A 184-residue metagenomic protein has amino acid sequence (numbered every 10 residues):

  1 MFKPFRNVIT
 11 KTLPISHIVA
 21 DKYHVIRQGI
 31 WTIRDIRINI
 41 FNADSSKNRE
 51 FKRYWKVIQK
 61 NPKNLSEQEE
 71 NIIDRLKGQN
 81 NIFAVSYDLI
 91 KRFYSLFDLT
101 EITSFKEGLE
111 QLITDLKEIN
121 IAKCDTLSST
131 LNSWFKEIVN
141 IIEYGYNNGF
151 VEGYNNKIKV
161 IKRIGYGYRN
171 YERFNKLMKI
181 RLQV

Functional and structural regions predicted by a protein language model:
F2-H17, Y23-R27, S45-V184: Acidic/histidine-rich catalytic cores and adjacent linkers of DNA breakage/strand-transfer/modification proteins
I30-N42: Short, surface-exposed amphipathic charged segments that create phosphate/polyanion-binding patches used for binding
